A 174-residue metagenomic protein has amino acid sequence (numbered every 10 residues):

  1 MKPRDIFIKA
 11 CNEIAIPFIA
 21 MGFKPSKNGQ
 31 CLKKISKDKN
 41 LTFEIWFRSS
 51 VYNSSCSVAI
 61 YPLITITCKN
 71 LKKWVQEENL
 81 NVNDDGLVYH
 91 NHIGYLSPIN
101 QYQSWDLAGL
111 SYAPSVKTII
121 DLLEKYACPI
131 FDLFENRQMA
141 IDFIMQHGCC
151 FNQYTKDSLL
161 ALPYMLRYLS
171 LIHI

Functional and structural regions predicted by a protein language model:
K2-F7, K33-I172: Intrinsically disordered, low-complexity regulatory regions enriched in serine/threonine/proline and acidic residues
P3-S26: Amphipathic alpha-helical segments
S26-K33: Long, charged, glycine-rich C-terminal linkers/tails
